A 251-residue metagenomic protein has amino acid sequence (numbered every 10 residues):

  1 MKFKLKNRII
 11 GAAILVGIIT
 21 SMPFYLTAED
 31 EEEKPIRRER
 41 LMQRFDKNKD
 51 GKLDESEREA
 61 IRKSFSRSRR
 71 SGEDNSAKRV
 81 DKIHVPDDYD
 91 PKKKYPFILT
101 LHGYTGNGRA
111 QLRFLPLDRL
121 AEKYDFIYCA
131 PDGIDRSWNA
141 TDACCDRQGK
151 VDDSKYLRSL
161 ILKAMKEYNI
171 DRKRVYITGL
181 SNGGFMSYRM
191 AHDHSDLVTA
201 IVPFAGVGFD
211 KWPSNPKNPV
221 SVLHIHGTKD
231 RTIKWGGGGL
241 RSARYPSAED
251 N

Functional and structural regions predicted by a protein language model:
A12-S21: Bacterial N-terminal signal peptides
D30-R44, R58-A60: EF-hand Ca2+-binding helix-loop-helix modules
D46-D50, D230: Acidic carboxylate motifs that coordinate Ca2+ or other divalent cations, activating on Asp/Glu
G51-E55, Y95, I233: Glycine-aliphatic tripeptides that mark coil-to-beta-strand junctions in extracellular and membrane proteins
E55-F65: Amphipathic regulatory helices of Ca2+-sensor modules
D74-Y176, M186-R189, D193, G236 (+1 more regions): Serine-hydrolase catalytic machinery in alpha/beta-hydrolase-like enzymes
M165-E167, R172-V220, R231: Primarily recognizes the serine-hydrolase "nucleophile elbow" in alpha/beta-hydrolase and SGNH/GDSL folds
H224-H226, D230: Short beta-strand/loop motif that positions the catalytic acidic residue of the alpha/beta-hydrolase fold
